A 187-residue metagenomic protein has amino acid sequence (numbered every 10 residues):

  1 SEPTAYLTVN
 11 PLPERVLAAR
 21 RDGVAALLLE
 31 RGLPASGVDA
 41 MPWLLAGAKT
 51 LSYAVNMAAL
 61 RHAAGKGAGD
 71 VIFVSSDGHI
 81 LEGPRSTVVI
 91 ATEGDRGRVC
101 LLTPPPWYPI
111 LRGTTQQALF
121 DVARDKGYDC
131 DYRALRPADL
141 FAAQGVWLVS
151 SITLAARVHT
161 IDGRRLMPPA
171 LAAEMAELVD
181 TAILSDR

Functional and structural regions predicted by a protein language model:
S1-R187: Helix-start/capping segments and mature chain N-termini
